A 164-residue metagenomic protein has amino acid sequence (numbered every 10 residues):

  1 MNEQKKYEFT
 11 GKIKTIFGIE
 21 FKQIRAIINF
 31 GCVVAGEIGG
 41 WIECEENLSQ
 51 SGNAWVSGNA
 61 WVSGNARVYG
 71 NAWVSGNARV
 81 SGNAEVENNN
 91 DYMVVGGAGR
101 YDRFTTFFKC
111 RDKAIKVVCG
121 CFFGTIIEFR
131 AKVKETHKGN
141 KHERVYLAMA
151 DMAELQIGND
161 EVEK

Functional and structural regions predicted by a protein language model:
M1-S57, W61, V162: Extended, small-residue-rich solenoid/repeat segments and analogous flexible loops that form exposed scaffolds
K6, G70, N88-N90, I115 (+3 more regions): Intrinsically disordered, low-complexity segments enriched in glycine/proline and serine/threonine
K12-K14, K134, D151: Short linear sequence elements within intrinsically disordered, low-complexity coil regions
N29, N65, K134: Residue-level marker of positions within ordered structural domains that often coincide with functionally constrained
S49-N89: A detector of tandem-repeat and repeat-rich interaction/domain scaffolds
S63, K132-V133, Q156: Generic structural signal for bulky hydrophobic/aromatic residues embedded in well-ordered secondary structure
W73-K138, H142-E143, A148-M149: Glycine-rich hexapeptide-repeat left-handed beta-helix
H142-K164: Charged phosphate-binding loop/patch that engages nucleotide di/tri-phosphates or the phosphate backbone of nucleic
